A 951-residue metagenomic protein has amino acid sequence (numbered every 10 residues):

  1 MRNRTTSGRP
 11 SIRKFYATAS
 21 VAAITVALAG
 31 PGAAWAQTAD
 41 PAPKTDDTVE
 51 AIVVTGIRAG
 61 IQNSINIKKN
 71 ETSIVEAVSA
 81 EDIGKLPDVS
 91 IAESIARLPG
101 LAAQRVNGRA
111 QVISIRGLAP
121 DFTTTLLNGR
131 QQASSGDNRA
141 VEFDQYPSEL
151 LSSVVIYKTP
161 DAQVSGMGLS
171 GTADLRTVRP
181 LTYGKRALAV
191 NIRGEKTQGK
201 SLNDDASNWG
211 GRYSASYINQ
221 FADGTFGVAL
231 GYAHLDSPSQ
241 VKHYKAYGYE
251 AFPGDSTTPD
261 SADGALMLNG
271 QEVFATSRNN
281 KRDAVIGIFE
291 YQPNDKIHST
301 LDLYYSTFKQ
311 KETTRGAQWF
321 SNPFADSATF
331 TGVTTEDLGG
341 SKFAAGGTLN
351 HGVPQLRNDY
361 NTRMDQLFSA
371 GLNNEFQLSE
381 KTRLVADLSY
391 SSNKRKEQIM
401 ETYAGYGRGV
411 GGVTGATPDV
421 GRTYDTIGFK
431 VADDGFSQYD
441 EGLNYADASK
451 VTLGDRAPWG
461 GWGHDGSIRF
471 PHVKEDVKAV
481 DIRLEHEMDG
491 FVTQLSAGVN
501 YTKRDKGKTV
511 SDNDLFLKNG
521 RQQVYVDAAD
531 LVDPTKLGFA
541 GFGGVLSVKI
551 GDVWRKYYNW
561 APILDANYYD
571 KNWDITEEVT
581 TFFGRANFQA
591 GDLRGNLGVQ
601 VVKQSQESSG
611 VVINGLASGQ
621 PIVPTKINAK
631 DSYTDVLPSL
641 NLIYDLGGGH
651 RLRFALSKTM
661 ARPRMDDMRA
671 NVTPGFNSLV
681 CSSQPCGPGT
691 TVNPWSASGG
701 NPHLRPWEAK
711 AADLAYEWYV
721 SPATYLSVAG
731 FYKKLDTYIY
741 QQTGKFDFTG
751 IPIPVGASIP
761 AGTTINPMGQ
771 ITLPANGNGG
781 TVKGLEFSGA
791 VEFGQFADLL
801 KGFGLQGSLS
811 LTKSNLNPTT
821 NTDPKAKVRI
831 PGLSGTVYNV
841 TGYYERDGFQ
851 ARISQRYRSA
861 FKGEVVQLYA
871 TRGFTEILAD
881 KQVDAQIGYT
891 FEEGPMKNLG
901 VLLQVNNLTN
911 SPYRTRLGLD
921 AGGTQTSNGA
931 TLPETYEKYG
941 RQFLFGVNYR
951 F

Functional and structural regions predicted by a protein language model:
V53-L86, V112, P120-T123, R130: N-terminal periplasmic "start-of-domain" segments of outer-membrane beta-barrel proteins
A92-Q131, K158: Extracytoplasmic beta-strand/coil segments of soluble accessory domains associated with Gram-negative outer-membrane
S134-A140, E149-I156, Q163-T257, L268-N269 (+5 more regions): Outer-membrane beta-barrel translocator/receptor signature
V164, P180-R186, A222-F226, K296 (+8 more regions): Short loop/turn motifs that connect adjacent beta-strands in outer-membrane beta-barrel proteins
T177, E195, A206-Q220, A233-L235 (+14 more regions): Outer-membrane beta-barrel transmembrane strands
R653, L679-S698, P702-G769, T781-K783: Membrane-embedded beta-barrel scaffold of Gram-negative outer-membrane proteins
F731-L735, I739, I751-V865: Gram-negative outer-membrane beta-barrel transporters
R858-V865, Y889-F951: C-terminal beta-signal and adjacent terminal beta-strands/loops of Gram-negative outer-membrane beta-barrel proteins
